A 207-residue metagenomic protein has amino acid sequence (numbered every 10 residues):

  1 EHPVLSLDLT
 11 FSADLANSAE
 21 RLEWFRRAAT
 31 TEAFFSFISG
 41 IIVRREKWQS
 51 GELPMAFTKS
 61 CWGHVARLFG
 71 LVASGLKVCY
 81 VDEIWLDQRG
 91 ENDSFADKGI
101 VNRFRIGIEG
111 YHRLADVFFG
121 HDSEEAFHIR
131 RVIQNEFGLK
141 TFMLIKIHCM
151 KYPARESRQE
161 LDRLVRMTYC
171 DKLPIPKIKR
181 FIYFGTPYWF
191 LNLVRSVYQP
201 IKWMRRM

Functional and structural regions predicted by a protein language model:
E1-D14: Conserved donor NDP-sugar-binding/catalytic core segment of glycosyltransferases
S6-L7, E20, T168, K172-L173: Secondary-structure junction/capping motif
T10, T30-T31, T58, T141 (+2 more regions): Residue-identity detector for threonine
F11, L15-D97: Conserved nucleotide-sugar donor-binding catalytic segment
A66, Y80-M207: C-terminal subregions of glycosyltransferases and related glycan-biosynthesis enzymes
